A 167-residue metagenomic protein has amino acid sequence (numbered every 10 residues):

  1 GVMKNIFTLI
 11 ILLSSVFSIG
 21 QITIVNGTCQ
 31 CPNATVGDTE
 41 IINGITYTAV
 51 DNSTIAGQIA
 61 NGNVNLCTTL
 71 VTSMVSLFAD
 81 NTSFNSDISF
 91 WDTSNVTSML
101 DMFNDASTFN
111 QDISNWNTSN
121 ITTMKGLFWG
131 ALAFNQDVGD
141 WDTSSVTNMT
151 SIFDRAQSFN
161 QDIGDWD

Functional and structural regions predicted by a protein language model:
G1-V2: Short, Lys/Arg-enriched N-terminal segments with co-localized hydrophobic residues within the first ~10-30 amino acids
N5-I6, G126: Hydrophobic alpha-helical segments, especially transmembrane helices and their immediate juxtamembrane helical caps
I6-F17: Sec-dependent N-terminal signal peptides
S18-D167: Negatively charged
